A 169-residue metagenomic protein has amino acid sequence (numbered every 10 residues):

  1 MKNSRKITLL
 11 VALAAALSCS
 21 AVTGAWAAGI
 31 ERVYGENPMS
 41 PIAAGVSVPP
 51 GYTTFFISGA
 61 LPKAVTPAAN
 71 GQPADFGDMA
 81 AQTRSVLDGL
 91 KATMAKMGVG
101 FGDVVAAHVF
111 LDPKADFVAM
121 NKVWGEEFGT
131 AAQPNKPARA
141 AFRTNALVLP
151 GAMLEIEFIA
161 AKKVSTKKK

Functional and structural regions predicted by a protein language model:
M1-R5: N-terminal secretory signal peptides that target proteins for export/translocation
I7-D88, A92-V105, L111-K169: N-terminal presequence-like segments and the immediate start of the first folded domain
